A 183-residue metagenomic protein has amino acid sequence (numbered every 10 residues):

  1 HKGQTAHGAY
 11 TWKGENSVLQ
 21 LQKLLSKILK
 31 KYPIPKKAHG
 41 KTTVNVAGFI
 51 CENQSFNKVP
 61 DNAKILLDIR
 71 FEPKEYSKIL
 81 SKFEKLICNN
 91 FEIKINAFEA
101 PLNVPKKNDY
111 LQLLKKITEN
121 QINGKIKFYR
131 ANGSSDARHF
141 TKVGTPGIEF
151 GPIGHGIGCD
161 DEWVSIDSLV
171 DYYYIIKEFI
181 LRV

Functional and structural regions predicted by a protein language model:
H1-V183: Metal-dependent amide/peptide-bond hydrolase catalytic core, centered on the "pita-bread" metallohydrolase fold
